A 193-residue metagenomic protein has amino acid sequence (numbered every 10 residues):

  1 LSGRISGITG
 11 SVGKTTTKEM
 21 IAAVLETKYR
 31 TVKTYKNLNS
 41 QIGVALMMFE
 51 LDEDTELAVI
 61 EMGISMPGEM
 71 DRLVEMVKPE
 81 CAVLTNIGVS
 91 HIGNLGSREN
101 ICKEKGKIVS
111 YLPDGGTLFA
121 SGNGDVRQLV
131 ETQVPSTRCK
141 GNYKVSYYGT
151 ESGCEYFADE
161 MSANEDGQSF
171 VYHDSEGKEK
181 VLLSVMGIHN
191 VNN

Functional and structural regions predicted by a protein language model:
L1-L118, G122, Q128-N142: Phosphate-binding loop of NTP-binding sites
R98-C102, T132, T137-N193: Adenine nucleotide phosphate-binding catalytic loops in nucleotide-utilizing enzymes
N123-G124, D174: Heptad-repeat coiled-coil segments of the DHp/HisKA dimerization-phosphoacceptor module
G124-D125, A163: Short gly/Ser/Thr-rich phosphate-binding loop of adenylate-forming enzymes
